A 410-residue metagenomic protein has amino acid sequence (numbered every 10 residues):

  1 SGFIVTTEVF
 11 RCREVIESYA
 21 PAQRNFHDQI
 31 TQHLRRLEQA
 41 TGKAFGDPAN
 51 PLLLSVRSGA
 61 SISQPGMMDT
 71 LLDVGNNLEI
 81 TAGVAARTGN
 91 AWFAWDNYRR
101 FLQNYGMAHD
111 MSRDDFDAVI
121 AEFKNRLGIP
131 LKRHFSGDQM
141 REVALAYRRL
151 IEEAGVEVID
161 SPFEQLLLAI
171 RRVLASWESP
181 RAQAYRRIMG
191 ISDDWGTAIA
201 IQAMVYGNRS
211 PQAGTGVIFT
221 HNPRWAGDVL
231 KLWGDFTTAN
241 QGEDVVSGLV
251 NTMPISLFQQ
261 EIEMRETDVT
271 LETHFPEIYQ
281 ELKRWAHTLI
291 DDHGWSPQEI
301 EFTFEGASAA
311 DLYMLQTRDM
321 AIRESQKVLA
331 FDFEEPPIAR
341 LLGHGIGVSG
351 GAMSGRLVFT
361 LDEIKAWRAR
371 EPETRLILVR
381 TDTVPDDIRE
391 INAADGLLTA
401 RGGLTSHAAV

Functional and structural regions predicted by a protein language model:
S1-G350, S354, K365-I377, T381-R389 (+2 more regions): Nucleotide/phosphate-binding sheet-loop regions of phosphoryl- and nucleotidyl-transfer enzymes
L357: N-terminal glycine-rich flavin-associated loop
T360-E363: Hydrophobic, helix-rich cores of sensory/ligand-binding and other regulatory modules that couple small-molecule
